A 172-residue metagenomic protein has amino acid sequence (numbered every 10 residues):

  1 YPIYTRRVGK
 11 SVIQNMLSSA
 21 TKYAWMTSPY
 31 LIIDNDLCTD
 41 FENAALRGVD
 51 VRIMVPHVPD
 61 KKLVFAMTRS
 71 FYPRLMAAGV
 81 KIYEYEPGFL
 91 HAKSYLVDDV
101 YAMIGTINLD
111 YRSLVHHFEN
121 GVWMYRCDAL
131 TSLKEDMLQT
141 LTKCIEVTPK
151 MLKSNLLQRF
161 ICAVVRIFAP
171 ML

Functional and structural regions predicted by a protein language model:
Y1-L172: Charged, low-complexity intrinsically disordered terminal segments
